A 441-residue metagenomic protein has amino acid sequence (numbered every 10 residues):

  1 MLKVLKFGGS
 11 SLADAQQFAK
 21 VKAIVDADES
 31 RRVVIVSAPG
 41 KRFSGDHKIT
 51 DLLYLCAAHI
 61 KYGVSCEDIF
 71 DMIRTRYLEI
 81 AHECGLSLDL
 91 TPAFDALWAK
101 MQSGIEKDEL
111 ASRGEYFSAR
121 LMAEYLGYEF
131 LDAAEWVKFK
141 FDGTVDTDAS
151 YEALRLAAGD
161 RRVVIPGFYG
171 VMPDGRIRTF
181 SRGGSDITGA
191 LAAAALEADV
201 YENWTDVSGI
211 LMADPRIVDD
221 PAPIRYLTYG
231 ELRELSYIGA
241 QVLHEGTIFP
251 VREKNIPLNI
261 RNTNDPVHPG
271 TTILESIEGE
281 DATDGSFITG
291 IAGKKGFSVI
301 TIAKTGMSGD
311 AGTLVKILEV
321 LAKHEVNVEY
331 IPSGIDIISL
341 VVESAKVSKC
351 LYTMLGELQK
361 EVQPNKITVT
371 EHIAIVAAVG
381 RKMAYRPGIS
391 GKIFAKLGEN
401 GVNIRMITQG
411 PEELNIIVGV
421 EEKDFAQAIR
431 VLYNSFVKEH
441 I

Functional and structural regions predicted by a protein language model:
M1-L243, I248, E343, G419-E421 (+1 more regions): Nucleotide/pyrophosphate-binding catalytic subdomain
L2-K3, R31-V34, Y128-E129, R161-V164 (+13 more regions): Structural motif
V36-L55, L211, I260-D281, I335 (+1 more regions): Terminal amphipathic helices with adjacent charged low-complexity linkers/tails
W136-K138, S208-I210, P266, D336 (+1 more regions): Positions that flank functional sites
H244, N255-N262: Acidic/polar loop patches that form or flank catalytic/metal-binding clefts of enzymes that bind anionic ligands
P269-I441: A conserved regulatory-domain signal marking ACT and ACT-like small-molecule sensing domains and adjacent regulatory
